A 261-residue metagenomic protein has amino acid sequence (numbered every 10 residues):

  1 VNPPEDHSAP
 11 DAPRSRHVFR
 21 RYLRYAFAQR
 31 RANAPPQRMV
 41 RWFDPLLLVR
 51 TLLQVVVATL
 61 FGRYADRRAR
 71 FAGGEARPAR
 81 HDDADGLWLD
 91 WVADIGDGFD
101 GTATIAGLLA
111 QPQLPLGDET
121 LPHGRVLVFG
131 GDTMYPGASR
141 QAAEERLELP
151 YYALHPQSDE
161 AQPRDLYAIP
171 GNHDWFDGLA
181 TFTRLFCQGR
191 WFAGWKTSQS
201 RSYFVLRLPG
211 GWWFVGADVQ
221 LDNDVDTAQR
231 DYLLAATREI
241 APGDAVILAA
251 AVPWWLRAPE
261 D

Functional and structural regions predicted by a protein language model:
V1, D85, F129, E145-Y152: Charged interaction patches that mediate protein-protein contacts
V1-P13: Long terminal accessory regions outside catalytic cores
P4-E5, F43, G96, H173: Intrinsic disorder/low-complexity signal
P10-A142, R201, N223-A236: N-terminal active-site segment of His-dependent metallophosphoesterases
R70, Y135-V246, R257-D261: Extended active-site neighborhood of metal-dependent phosphoesterases/phosphodiesterases
G86-D97, G211-L221, I247-A251: Active-site-proximal beta-strand elements of phosphoester/diester hydrolases
G130, I169, A249-A251: A cross-family glycoside hydrolase active-site/sugar-binding cleft signature
